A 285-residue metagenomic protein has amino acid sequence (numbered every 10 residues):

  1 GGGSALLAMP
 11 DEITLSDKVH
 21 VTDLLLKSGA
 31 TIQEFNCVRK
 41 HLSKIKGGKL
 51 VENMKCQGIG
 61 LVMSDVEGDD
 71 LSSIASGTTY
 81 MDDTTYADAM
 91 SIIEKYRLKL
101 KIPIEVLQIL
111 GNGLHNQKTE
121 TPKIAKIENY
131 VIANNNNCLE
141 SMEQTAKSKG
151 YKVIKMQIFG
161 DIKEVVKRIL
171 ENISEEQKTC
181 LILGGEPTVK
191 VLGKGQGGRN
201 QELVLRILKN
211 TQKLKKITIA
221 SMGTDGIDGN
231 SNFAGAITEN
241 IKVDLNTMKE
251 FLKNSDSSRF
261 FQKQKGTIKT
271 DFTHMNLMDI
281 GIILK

Functional and structural regions predicted by a protein language model:
G1-L6, N135-N136, P187-V189: Gly/Ser/Thr-rich loops at beta-strand to alpha-helix junctions that form or flank small-molecule/cofactor-binding
G1-T79, N246-D256, F260-Q264, K269 (+1 more regions): Glycine-rich, mobile lid/loop segments that gate access to catalytic sites or pores
T14-A30, D82-L98, K194-I219: Gly/Ser/Thr-rich active-site loops/lids in small-molecule metabolic enzymes that frequently grip phosphoryl groups
D17-V21, E34, V38-H41, V62 (+10 more regions): General structural feature for long, well-ordered alpha-helical segments within catalytic domains of soluble enzymes
I59, M81-D161, V165-R168: Accessory alpha-helical/coil subdomains and C-terminal extensions that flank or cap enzyme catalytic cores
I59-V66, E171-I173, I282-L284: Short beta-strand elements
S148-T218, D228-N230: Active-site segments that bind and position negatively charged phosphate/pyrophosphate groups
L205-K285: Internal helix-turn-beta structural module
